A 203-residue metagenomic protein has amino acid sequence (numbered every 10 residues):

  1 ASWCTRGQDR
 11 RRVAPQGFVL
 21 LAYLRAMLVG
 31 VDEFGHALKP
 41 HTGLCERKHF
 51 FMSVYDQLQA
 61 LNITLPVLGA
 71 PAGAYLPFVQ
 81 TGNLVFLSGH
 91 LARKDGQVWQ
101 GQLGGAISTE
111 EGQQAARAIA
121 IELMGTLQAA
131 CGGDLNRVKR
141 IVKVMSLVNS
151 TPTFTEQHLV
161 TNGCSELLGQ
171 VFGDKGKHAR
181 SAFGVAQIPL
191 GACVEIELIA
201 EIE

Functional and structural regions predicted by a protein language model:
E33, L38-F51: Short, Lys/Arg-enriched N-terminal segments with co-localized hydrophobic residues within the first ~10-30 amino acids
G43, M52-E203: Short, polar/acidic, helix-capping and beta-turn segments at strand->helix junctions that line the mouths
